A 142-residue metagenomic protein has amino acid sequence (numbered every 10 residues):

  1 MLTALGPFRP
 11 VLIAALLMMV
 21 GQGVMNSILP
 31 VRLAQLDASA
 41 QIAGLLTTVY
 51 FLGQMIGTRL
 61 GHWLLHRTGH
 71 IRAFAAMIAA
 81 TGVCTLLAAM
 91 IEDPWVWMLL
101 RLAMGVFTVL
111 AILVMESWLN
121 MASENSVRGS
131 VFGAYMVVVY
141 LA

Functional and structural regions predicted by a protein language model:
L2-F51: Helix-loop boundary and gating motifs at the non-cytosolic
F51-L52, Y140-L141: Short hydrophobic/small-residue motifs within alpha-helical transmembrane segments of multi-pass transporter-like
G57-G69: Helix-to-loop junctions at the C-terminal end of transmembrane segments in multipass secondary transporters
G69, M90-E92: Helix-breaking motifs and short loop linkers at transmembrane-helix boundaries and internal kinks in secondary membrane
C84-A88, M104: MFS-fold secondary transporters
W95-A103: Paired small-residue
L110-S123: Intracellular juxtamembrane helix-capping segments at the cytosolic ends of symmetry-related transmembrane helices
